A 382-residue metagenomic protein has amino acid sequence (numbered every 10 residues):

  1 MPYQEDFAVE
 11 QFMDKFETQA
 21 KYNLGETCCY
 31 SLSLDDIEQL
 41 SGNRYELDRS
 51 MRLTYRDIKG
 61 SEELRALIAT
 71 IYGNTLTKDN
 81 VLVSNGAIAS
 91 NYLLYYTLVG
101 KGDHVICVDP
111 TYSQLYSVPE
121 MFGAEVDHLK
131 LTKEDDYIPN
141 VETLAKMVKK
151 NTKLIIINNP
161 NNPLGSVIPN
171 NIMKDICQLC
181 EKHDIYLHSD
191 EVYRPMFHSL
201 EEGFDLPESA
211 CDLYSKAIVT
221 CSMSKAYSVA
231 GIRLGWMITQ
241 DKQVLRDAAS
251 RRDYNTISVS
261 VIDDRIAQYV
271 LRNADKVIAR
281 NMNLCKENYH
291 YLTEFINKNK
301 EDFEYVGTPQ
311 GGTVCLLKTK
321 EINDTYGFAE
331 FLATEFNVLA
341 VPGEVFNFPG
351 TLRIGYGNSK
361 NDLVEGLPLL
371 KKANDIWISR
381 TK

Functional and structural regions predicted by a protein language model:
P2-G86, L93, V270-N273, R380-K382: N-terminal small-domain helix-loop-helix segment of the aminotransferase-like
G25, Q268, L284-T293, Y305-K318: Conserved glycine-rich beta-strand-loop-beta hairpin in the small C-terminal domain of fold type I
L76-V81, K101-H104, N151, S215-K216: Short acidic capping loops at alpha-helix termini that bridge into adjacent secondary structure
T97-P119: Conserved PLP-anchoring active-site segment centered on the Schiff-base-forming lysine
F122, K182-H183, F336, W377: Helix C-cap/helix->beta junction micro-motif
K133-F204: Active-site phosphate-binding strand-loop segment of PLP-dependent enzymes
A145, F331-A340, F346-K382: PLP-dependent enzyme catalytic core of the Aspartate aminotransferase-like
L213-K286, E294-F295, P368, K372: Conserved core segment of the aminotransferase class I/II
